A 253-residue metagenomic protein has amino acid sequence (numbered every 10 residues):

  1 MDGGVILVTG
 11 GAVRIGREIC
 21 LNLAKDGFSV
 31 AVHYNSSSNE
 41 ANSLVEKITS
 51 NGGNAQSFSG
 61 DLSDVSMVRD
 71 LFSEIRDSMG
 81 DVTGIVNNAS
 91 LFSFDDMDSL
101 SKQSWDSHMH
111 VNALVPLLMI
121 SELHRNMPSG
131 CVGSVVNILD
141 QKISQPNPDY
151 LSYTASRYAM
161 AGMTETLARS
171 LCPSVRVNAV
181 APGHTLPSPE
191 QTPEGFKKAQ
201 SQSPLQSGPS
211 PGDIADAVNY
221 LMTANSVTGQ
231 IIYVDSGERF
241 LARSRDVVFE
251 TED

Functional and structural regions predicted by a protein language model:
D2-V5, G53-N54, D81-V82, M127-D140 (+2 more regions): Active-site loop of short-chain dehydrogenase/reductase
V5, A12-V13: Conserved glycine-rich cofactor-binding loop
L23, A161, L171-T185, V227-V234: Conserved Rossmann-fold SDR core element
N88-S93, G237: Conserved NAD(P)H cofactor-binding loop of Rossmann-fold oxidoreductase domains
D96-M97, S101-D106, A199: Substrate-binding pocket helix/loop in short-chain dehydrogenase/reductase
S134-A159, T164-C172, H184-T185, F240: Catalytic loop of short-chain dehydrogenase/reductase
P211-V234, R239-F240: C-terminal substrate-recognition "lid" of short-chain dehydrogenase/reductases
